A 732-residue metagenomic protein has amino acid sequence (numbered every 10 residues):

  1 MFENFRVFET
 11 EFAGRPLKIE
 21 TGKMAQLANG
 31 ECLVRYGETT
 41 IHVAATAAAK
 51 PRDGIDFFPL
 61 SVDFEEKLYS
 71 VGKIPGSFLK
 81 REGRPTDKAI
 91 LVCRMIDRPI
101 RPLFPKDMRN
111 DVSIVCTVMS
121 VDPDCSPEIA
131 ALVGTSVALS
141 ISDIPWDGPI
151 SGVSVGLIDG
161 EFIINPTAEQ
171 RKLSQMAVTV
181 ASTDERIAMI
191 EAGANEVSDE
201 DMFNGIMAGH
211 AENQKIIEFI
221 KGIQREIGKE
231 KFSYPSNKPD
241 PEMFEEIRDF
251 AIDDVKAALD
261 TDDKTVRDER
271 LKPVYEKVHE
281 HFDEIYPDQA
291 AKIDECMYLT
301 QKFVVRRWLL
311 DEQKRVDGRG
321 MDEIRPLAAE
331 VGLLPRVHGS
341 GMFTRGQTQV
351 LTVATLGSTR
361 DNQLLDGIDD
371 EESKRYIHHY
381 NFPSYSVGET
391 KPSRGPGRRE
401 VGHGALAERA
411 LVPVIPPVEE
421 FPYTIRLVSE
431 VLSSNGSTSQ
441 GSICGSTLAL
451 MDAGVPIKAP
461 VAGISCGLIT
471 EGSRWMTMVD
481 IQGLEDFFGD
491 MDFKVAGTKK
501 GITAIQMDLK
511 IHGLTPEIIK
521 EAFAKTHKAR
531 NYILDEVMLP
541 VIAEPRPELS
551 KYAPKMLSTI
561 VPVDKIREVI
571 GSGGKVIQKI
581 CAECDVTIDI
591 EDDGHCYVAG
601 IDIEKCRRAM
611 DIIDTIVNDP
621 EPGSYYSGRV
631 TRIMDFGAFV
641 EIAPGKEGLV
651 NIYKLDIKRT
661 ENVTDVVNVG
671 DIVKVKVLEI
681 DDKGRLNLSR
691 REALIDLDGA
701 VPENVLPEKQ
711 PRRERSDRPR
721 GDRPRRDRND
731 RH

Functional and structural regions predicted by a protein language model:
M1-A48, D56, S233-D369, P554-E568 (+2 more regions): Extended amphipathic alpha-helical scaffolds
M1-P235: Long, basic N-terminal domains or extensions that often function in RNA/ssDNA interaction or organelle/cellular
A28-S113, V118-S120, C125, E191 (+4 more regions): Glycine-rich, flexible beta-strand/loop modules in the N-terminal catalytic cores of phosphate-handling
G30-C32, C125-D143, V331-A354, N435-V455 (+1 more regions): Conserved phosphate/anionic-ligand binding catalytic regions in large, soluble enzymes, centered on
K106-V112, D147-P149, I216-Y234, T265-V266 (+6 more regions): Flexible, glycine/charged-enriched surface loops at secondary-structure junctions
C116, A188-G193, Y234-K238, D249-L259 (+6 more regions): Short, hydrophobic beta-strand segments
D143-T261, L450-P547: Mobile "lid/hinge" segments at catalytic clefts and subdomain interfaces of large enzymes
Y552-S558, V563-H732: Single-stranded RNA-binding regions, centering on S1/OB-family and related RNA-binding modules
